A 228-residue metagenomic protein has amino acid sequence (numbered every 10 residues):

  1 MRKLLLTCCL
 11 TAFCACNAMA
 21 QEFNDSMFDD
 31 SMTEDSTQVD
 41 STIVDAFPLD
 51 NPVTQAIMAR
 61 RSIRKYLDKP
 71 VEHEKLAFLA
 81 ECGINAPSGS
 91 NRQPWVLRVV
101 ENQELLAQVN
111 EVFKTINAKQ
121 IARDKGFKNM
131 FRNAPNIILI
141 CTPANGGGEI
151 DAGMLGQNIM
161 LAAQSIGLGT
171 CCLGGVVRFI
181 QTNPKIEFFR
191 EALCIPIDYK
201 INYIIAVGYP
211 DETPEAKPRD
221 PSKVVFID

Functional and structural regions predicted by a protein language model:
M1-L4: Positively charged n-region of N-terminal signal peptides that target proteins for export
T7-A15: Bacterial N-terminal signal peptides
C16-D228: Acidic, surface-exposed loops and disordered segments
